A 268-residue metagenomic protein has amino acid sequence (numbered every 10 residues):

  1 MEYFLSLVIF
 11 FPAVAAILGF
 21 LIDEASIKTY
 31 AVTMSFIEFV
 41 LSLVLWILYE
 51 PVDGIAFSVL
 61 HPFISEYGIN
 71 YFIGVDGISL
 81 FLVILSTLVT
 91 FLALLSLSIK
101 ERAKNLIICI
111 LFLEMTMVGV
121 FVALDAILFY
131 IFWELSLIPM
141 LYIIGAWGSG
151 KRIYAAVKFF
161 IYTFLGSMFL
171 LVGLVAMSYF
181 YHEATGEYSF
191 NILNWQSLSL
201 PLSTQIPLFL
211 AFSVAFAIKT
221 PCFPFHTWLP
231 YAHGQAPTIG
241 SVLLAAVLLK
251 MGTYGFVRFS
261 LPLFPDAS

Functional and structural regions predicted by a protein language model:
E2, A25, I99-E101, F121-Y130 (+1 more regions): Membrane-interface helix caps and helix-loop-helix hairpins in membrane proteins
E2-F4, L18-S96, K100-I108, A184-S189: Transmembrane helix-loop-helix hairpins at membrane boundaries of multipass inner-membrane proteins
F11, A15-L18, M34-E38, L82 (+8 more regions): Hydrophobic residues within membrane-embedded alpha-helical segments of Major Facilitator Superfamily
P12, D76, D125-I143, Y188 (+1 more regions): Functional transmembrane alpha-helices
A15-E24, T90-R102, Y142-K151, T220-G234: C-terminal ends of transmembrane helices
A16-F20, L43, F91-L95, M115-G119 (+4 more regions): Alpha-helical transmembrane segments of multipass membrane proteins
A25, I108-F112, T116-L200, T204: Alpha-helical multi-pass transmembrane bundles of energy-transducing inner-membrane proteins
E50-N70, M168-A232, F256-S268: Juxtamembrane/interfacial segments at transmembrane-helix boundaries in multi-pass membrane proteins
